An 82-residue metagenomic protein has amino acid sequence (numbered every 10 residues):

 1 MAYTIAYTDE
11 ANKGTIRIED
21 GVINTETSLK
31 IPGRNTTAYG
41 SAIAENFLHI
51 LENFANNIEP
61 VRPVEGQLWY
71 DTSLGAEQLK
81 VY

Functional and structural regions predicted by a protein language model:
M1-K30: Short, intrinsically disordered N-terminal pre-domain segments
G33-E77: Extracellular/surface-exposed low-complexity repeats and stalk/linker segments enriched in Gly/Pro and small polar
L79-V81: Hydrophobic beta-strand positions in blades of beta-propellers and related beta-sheet-rich domains
